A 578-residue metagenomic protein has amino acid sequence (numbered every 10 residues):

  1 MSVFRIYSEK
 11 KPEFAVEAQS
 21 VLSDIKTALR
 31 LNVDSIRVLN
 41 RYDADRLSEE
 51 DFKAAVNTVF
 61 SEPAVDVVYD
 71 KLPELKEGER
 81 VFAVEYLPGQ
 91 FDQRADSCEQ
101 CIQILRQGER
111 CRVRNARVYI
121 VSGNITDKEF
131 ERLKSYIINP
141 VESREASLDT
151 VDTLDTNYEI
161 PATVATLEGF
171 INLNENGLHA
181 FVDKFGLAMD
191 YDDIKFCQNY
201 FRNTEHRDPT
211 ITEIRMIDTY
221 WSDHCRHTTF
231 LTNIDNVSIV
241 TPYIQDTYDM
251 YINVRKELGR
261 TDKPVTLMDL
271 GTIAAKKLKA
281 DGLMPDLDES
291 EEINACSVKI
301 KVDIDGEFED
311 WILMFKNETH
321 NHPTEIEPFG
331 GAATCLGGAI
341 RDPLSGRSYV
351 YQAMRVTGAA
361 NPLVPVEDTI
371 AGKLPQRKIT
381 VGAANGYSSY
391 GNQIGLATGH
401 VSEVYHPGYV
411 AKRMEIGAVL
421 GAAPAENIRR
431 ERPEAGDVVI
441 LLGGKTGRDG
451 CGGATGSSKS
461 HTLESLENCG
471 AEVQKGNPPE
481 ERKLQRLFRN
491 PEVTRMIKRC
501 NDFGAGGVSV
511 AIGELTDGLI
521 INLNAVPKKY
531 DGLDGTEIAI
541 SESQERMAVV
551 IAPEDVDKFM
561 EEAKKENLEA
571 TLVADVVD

Functional and structural regions predicted by a protein language model:
M1-S460, E467-G476, E480, F488-R495 (+7 more regions): Core nucleic-acid recognition elements
Y387, I512, F559: Aromatic/hydrophobic pocket-lining residues that form π-stacking "cages" and hydrophobic walls in ligand
L484: Cytosolic catalytic regions of P-type ion-transporting ATPases
C500-F503: Short acidic/histidine-rich active-site segments
E514-T536: Anionic-ligand anchoring segments at beta-strand to alpha-helix junctions in alpha/beta enzyme folds, i.e., glycine
R546-M547: Conserved beta-strand-centric core segments of catalytic alpha/beta enzyme folds
